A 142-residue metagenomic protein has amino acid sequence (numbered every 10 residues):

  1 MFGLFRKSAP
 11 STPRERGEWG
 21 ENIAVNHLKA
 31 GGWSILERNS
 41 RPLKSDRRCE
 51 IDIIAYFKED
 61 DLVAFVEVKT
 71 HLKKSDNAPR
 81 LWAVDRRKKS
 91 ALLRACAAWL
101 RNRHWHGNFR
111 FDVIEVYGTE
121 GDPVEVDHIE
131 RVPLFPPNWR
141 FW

Functional and structural regions predicted by a protein language model:
M1-N26: Interdomain/boundary linker segments immediately adjacent to catalytic/signaling cores
G17, E21, R47, V84-K88: Short, conserved glycine- and acidic-residue-centered signature motifs in active-site or ligand-binding loops
N26-D46: A short acidic/basic microdomain associated with nuclease active sites
L28, I51-S75, L92: Conserved catalytic cores of phosphodiester-cleaving nucleases, focusing on short active-site segments
N39, D52-I54, K69, I114-Y117 (+1 more regions): Anionic group-transfer/hydrolysis microenvironments
C49-I51, A64, F109-F111, V124: Change "...and in nucleic-acid phosphodiester-cleaving endonucleases..." to "...and in nucleic-acid processing enzymes
K69-G121: Catalytic cores of nucleic-acid endonucleases
Y117-W142: Short, low-complexity, polybasic intrinsically disordered segments
